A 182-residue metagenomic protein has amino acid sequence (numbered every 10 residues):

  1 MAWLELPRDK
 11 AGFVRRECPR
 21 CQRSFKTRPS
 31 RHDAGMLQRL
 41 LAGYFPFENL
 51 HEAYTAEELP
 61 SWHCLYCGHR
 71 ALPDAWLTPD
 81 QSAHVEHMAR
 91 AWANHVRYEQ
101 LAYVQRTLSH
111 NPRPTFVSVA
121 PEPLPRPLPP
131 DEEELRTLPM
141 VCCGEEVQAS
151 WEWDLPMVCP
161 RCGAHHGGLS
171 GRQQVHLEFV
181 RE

Functional and structural regions predicted by a protein language model:
M1-D9, L40, A75-E132, Q173-E182: Short, intrinsically disordered terminal segments enriched in charged and Pro/Gly residues
M1-F25: Short, extreme N-terminal segment that most often corresponds to the first beta-strand
D9-F13, E58-W62, E133-T137, W153-D154: Flanking scaffold residues of small Cys/His-coordinated metal-binding clusters
E17-E57, A75-T78, C143-S150: Short recognition patches in nucleic-acid-associated and regulatory proteins
C18-C21, C64-C67, P139-C143, C159-C162: Short cysteine-rich clusters marking metal-coordination/redox-active sites
L40-F45, E57-R70, W153-H165: Cysteine-rich micro-motifs
L124-V141, V147-W151: Conserved binding-pocket/active-site segment within a compact domain
C143-E152, P156-F179: Eukaryotic Cys/His-coordinated zinc-binding finger proteins and their flanking intrinsically disordered Ser/Pro-rich
